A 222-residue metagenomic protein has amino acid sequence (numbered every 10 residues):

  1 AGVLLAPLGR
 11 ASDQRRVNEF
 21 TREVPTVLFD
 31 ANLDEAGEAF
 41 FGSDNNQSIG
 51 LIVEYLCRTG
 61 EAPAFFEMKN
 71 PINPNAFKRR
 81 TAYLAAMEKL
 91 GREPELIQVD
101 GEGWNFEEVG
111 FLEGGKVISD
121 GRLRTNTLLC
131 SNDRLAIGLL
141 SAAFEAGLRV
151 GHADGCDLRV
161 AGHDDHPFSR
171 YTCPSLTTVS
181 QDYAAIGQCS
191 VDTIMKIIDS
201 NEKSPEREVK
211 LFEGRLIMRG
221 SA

Functional and structural regions predicted by a protein language model:
G2-L4, S12-A222: Bacterial carbohydrate/catabolite-sensing allosteric modules
G9: Glycine-rich, Arg-bearing micro-motifs that act as flexible, cationic patches
